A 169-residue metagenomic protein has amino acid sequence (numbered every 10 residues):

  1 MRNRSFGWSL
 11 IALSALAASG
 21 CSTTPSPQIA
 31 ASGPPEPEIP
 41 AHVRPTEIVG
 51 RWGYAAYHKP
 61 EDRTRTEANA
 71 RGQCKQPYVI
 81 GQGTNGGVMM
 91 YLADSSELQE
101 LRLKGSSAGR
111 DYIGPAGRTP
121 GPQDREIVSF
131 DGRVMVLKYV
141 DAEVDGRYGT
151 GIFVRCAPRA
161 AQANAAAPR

Functional and structural regions predicted by a protein language model:
R2-D62, T66, I152-R169: Amphipathic/hydrophobic helical signal segments and adjacent flexible N-terminal regions that mediate secretion
C21-A30, Q76-I80, L98-R102: Short N-terminal helix-initiation segments at or just after the protein's N-terminus
P25-P40, A108-R169: Beta-sheet ligand-binding and adhesion/scaffold domains
S32-H42, V79-S96: N-terminal short leaders/motifs
R44, A70, E126-I127: Short secondary-structure boundary/capping segments
H58-P60, G83-G132: Contiguous, well-ordered beta-strand patches that form the walls/edges of small beta-barrel/beta-sandwich domains
D62-T64, E100, R147: Short acidic, gly/pro-rich beta-turn/loop elements at beta-sheet edges and active-site/ligand-binding grooves
R65-P77, G83-T84: Short, surface-exposed polybasic-and-hydrophobic patches located at secondary-structure transitions
